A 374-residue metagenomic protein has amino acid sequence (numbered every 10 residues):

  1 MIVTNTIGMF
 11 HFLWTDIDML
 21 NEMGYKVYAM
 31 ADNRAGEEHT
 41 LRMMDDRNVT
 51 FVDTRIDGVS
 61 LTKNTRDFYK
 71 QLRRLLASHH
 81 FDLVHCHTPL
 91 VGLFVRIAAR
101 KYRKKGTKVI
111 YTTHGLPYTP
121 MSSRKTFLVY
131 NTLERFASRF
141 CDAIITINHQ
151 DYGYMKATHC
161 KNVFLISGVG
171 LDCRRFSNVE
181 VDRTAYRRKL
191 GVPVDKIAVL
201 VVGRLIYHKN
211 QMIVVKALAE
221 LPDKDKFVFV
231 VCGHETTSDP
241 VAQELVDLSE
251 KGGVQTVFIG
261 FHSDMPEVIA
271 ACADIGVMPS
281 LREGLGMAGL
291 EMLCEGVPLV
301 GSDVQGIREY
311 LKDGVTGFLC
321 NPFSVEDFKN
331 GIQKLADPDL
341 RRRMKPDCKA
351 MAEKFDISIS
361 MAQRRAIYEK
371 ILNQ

Functional and structural regions predicted by a protein language model:
M1-N64, Q150-K156, T237: N-terminal strand-loop element at the rim of the active site of nucleotide-sugar-dependent glycosyltransferases
F10-T15, I197-E220, E326: A conserved mid-protein helix/loop that constitutes part of the nucleotide-sugar donor-binding site
E37-M44, A185, V228-V254: Short, structured helix-loop element that forms part of the nucleotide-activated donor/catalytic region
R135-D182: Donor nucleotide-sugar binding/catalytic pocket of nucleotide-sugar-dependent glycosyltransferases
T237-A242, V254-S263, V268, F318-L319: Active-site donor-binding acidic/aromatic loop of nucleotide-activated sugar and phosphosugar transferases involved
L281: Aromatic "clamp/platform" in nucleotide-sugar-dependent glycosyltransferases that forms part of the donor/acceptor
P298-G301: Short hydrophobic beta-strand element within catalytic cores of glycosyltransferases and related nucleotide-activated
D313-G314, F318-V325, Q333-D339: Conserved acidic donor-binding segment of nucleotide-sugar-dependent glycosyltransferases
